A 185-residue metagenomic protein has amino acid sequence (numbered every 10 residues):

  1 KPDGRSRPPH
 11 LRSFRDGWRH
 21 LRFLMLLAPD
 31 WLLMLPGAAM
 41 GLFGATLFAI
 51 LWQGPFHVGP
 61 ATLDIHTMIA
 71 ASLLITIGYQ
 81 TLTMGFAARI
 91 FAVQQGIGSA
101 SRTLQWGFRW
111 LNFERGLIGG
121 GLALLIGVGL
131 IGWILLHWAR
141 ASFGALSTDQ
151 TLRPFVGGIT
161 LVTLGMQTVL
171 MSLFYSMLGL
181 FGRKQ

Functional and structural regions predicted by a protein language model:
K1-A28, S72-M84, I90-A92: Catalytic donor/gating beta->alpha subdomain of glycosyltransferases that bind UDP-sugars
L33-Q185: Membrane-embedded multi-pass helical conduit in multi-pass membrane proteins, especially envelope-biosynthetic
